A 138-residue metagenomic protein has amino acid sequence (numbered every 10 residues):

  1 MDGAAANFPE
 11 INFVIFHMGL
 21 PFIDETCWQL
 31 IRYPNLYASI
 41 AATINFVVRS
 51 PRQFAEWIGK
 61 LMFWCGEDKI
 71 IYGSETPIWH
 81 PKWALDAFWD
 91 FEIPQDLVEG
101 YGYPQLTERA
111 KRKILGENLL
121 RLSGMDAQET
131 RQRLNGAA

Functional and structural regions predicted by a protein language model:
M1-Y72, L97-Q105, R133-A138: Catalytic pocket-lining loop regions of alpha/beta-barrel enzymes, especially the amidohydrolase/enolase/GH5 lineages
I23, P77-I78: Short, electropositive, low-hydrophobicity segments enriched in small/polar residues
A42, T76, D126: A broadly conserved detector of short glycine/acidic/proline-rich loop/turn motifs that flank catalytic sites and bind
W64-K69, H80-A138: Mid-to-C-terminal alpha-helical segments outside catalytic/metal-binding sites
